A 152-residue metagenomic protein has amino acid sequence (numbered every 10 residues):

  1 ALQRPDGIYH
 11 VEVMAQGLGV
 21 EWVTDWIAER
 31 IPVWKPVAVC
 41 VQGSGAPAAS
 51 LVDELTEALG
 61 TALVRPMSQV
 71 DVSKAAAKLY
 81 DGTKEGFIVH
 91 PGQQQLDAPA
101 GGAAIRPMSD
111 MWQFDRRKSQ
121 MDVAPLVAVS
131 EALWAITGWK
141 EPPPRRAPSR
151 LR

Functional and structural regions predicted by a protein language model:
A1-M67, S73, A77, F87-R152: RNase H-like, metal-dependent nuclease domains and their acidic two-metal-ion catalytic environment used
G82: Conserved AAA+ ATPase "sensor/coupling" helix adjacent to the nucleotide-binding pocket
